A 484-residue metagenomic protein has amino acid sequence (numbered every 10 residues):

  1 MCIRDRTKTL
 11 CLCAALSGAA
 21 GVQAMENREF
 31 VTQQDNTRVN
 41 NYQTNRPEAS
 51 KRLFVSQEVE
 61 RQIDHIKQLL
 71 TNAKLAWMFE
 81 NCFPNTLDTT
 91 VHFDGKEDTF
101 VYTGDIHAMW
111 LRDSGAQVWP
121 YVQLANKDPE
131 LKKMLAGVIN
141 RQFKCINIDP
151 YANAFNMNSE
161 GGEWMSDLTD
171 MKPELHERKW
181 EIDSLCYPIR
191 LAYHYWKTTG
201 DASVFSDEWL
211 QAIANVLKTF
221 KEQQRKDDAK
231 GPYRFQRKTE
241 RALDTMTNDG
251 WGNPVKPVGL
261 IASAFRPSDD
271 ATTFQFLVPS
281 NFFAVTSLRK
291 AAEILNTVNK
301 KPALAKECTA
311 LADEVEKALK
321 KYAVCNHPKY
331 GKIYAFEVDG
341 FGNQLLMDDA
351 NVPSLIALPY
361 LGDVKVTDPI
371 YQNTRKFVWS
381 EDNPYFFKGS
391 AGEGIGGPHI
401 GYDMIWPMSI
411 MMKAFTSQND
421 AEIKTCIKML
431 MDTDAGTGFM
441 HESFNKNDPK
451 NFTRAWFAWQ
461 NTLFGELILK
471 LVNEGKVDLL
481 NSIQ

Functional and structural regions predicted by a protein language model:
M1-R6: Conserved small/polar residues in nucleotide/adenosyl-binding loops
A14-G21: Hydrophobic h-region of N-terminal signal peptides that target proteins for export in Gram-negative bacteria
N27-R112: Low-complexity, Ser/Thr/Pro/Gly-enriched N-terminal "stalk/linker" regions
V55-T71, A116-P129, Y187-A202, F282-K301 (+3 more regions): Well-ordered alpha-helical scaffold segments within catalytic/enzyme domains
M78, P129-C145, A202-K221, A291 (+4 more regions): Extended, well-ordered alpha-helical scaffold segments
H107-L135, I139-L243, A458-V472: Aromatic-rich carbohydrate-recognition surfaces in CAZymes
L111, N147-Y151, F155-N158, W164 (+4 more regions): Extended ligand-binding clefts on enzyme/binding-domain cores
S166-P173, R178-E181, L345-K365, D403-Q484: C-terminal capping/lid segments that line or modulate ligand- or cofactor-binding pockets
